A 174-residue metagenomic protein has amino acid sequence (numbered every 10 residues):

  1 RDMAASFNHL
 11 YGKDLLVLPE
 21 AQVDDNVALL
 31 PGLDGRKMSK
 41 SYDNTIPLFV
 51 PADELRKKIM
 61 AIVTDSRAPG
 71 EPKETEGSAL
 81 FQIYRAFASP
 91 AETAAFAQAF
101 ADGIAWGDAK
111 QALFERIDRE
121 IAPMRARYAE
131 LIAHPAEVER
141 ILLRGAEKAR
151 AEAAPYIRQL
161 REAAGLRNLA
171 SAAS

Functional and structural regions predicted by a protein language model:
R1-S174: Conserved nucleotide- and phosphate/pyrophosphate-binding catalytic cores in adenylate/nucleotidyl-handling enzymes
